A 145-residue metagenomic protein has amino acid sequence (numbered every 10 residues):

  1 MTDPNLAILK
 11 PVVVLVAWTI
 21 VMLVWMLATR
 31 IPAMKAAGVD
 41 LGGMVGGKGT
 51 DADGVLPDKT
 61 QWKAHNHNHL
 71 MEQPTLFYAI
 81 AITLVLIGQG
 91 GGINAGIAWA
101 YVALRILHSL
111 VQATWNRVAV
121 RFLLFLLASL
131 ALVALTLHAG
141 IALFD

Functional and structural regions predicted by a protein language model:
D3-K10, K59, K63-N66, Q89-I93 (+1 more regions): Juxtamembrane loop-transmembrane helix junctions in multi-pass integral membrane proteins, especially the extracellular
L6-G49: N-terminal signal-anchor transmembrane alpha helix
V13-V24, Q73-L76, W99-I106, L126-L137: Hydrophobic alpha-helical transmembrane segments of multipass integral membrane proteins
G47-L70: Short membrane-interface loop/juxtamembrane segments of multi-pass integral membrane proteins
H69-T83: Core segments of transmembrane alpha-helices that mediate helix-helix packing or line hydrophobic substrate/ligand
A79-Y101: Short alpha-helical packing/oligomerization segments
L107-A131: Interfacial loop-to-transmembrane junctions
L135-D145: Juxtamembrane boundary at the C-terminal end of a transmembrane helix
